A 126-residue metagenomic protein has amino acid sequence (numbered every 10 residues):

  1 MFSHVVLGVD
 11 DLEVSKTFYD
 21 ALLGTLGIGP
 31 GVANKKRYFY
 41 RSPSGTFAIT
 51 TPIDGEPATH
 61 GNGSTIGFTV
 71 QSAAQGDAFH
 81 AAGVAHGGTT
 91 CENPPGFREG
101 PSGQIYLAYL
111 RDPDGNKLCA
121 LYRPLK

Functional and structural regions predicted by a protein language model:
M1, T59-N62, S102: Short glycine-enriched loop/turn motifs at secondary-structure junctions
M1-K16, I66, P124-K126: N-terminal beta-strand motif that seeds the catalytic metal site of vicinal oxygen chelate
L7-F47: Core segments of cupin and vicinal oxygen chelate
D11-V14, F68-A108, D112-P113: Vicinal oxygen chelate
Y40-S44, L110-P113, R123: Active-site beta-strand termini and strand-to-loop segments that position acidic
R41-A85: Long, continuous compositionally biased terminal/linker segments
T51-D54, Y122-K126: Acetyl-CoA-dependent GNAT
